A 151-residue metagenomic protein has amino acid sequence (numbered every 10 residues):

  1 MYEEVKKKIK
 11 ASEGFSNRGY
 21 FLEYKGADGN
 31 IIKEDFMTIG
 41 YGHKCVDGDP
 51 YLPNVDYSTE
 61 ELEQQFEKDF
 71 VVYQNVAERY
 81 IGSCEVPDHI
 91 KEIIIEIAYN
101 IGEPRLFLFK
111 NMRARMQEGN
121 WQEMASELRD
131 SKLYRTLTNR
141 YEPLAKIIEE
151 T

Functional and structural regions predicted by a protein language model:
M1-R18, G26, H43-V46, L52 (+3 more regions): Long, amphipathic alpha-helical surface segments
V5, K33-D35, I90: Residues that flank catalytic or metal-binding motifs in active/ligand-binding sites
N17-L22, R79-I90, N111, E127: Surface-exposed patches in mature extracellular/periplasmic domains of secreted proteins
L22-D28, I32-E34: Acidic/polar residues in short coil/turn loops that connect beta-strands within repeat-based beta-sheet scaffolds
I31-V46: Short N-terminal mixed-charge amphipathic segments
I39-G40, I95-Y99, M112-R115: Amphipathic alpha-helical segments that form the core helices of the histone-fold
V55-G102: Mid-length scaffold segments of soluble, non-membrane domains
